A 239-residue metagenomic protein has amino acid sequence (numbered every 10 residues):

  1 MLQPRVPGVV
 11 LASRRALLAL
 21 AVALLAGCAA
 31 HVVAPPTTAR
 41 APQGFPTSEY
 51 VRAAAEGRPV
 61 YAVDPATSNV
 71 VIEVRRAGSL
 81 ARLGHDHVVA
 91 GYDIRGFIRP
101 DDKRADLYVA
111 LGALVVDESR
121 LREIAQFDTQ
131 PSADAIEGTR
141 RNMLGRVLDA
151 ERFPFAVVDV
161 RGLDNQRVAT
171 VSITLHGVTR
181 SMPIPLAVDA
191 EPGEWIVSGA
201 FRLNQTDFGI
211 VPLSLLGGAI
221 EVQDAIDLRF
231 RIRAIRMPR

Functional and structural regions predicted by a protein language model:
L2-L18: Bacterial N-terminal signal peptides that target proteins for export
G8-A12, L25, N69: A general, composition-driven signal for non-globular sequence regions
A16-G27: Bacterial N-terminal signal peptides
C28-R239: Low-complexity, acidic/polar, glycine-enriched regions of mature
